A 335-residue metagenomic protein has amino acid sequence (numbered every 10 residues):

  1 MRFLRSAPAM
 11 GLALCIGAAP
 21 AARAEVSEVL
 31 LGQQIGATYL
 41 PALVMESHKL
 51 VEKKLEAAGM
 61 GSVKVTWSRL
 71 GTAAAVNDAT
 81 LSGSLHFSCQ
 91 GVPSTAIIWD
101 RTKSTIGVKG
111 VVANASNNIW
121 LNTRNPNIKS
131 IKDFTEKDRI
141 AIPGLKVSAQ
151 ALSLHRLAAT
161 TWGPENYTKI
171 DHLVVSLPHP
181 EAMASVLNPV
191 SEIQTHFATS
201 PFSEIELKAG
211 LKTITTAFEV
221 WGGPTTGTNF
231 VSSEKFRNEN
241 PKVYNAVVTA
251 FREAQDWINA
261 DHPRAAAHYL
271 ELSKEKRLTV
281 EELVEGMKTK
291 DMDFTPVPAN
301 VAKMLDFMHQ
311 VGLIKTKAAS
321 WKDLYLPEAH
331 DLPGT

Functional and structural regions predicted by a protein language model:
M1-R5: Positively charged n-region of N-terminal signal peptides that target proteins for export
A7-G17: Bacterial N-terminal signal peptides
A18-A24: Sec/Tat signal peptide C-region and signal peptidase I cleavage site
E25-S176, V190, F197-S200, P224: Short, glycine-/small- and polar/acidic-enriched structural segments that line small-molecule recognition paths
M60-T66, E165-H172, S273-E285, K315-W321: Short, surface-exposed acidic
K103, G163, P180-E271: Pocket-lining segment of extracytoplasmic ligand-binding domains
N238-K315: Secondary-structure end/capping motifs
M308-T335: Conserved C-terminal helix/tail region of periplasmic/extracytoplasmic solute-binding proteins
